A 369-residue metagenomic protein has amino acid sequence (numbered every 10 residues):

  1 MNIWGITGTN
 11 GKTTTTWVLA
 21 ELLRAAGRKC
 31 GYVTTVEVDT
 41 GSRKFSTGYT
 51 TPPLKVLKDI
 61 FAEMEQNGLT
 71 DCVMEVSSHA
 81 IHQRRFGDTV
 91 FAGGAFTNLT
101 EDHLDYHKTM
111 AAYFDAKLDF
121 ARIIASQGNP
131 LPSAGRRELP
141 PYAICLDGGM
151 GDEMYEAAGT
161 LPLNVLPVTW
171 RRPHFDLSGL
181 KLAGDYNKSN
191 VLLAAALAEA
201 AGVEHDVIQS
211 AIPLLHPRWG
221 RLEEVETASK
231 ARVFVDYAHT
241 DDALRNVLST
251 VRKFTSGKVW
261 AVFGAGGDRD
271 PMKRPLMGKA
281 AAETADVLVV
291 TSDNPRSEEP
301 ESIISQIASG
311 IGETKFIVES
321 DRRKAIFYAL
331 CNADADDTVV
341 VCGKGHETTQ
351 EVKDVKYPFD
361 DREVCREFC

Functional and structural regions predicted by a protein language model:
M1-I144, M154-P162, T255: Phosphate-binding loop of NTP-binding sites
G8-T9, T35, L146-G148, G264-G266 (+2 more regions): Cofactor-binding loop segments of dinucleotide-utilizing enzymes, especially the Rossmann-like FAD- and NAD(P)+-binding
T14, P52, A116, Y186-L192 (+2 more regions): A generic structural signal for residues located within well-ordered alpha-helices of large catalytic or ligand-binding
T14-V18, V76, A80-I81, S189 (+2 more regions): Short glycine/serine/threonine-rich phosphate/pyrophosphate-binding segments that cradle anionic phosphate groups
D39-K44, D102-H107, L177, R269 (+2 more regions): A short acidic, helix-capping loop that chelates divalent metal ions and anchors anionic groups
N67-T70, F91-V233, A308-G312, I317: Acidic, Mg2+-coordinating active-site environments of NTP-dependent enzymes
H82-R84, L104-D105, D152-M154, F175 (+3 more regions): Glycine/Thr-rich phosphate-binding loops of Rossmann-like dinucleotide-binding domains
R136, A196-G220, E224-C369: ATP-dependent carboxylate-amine ligase
